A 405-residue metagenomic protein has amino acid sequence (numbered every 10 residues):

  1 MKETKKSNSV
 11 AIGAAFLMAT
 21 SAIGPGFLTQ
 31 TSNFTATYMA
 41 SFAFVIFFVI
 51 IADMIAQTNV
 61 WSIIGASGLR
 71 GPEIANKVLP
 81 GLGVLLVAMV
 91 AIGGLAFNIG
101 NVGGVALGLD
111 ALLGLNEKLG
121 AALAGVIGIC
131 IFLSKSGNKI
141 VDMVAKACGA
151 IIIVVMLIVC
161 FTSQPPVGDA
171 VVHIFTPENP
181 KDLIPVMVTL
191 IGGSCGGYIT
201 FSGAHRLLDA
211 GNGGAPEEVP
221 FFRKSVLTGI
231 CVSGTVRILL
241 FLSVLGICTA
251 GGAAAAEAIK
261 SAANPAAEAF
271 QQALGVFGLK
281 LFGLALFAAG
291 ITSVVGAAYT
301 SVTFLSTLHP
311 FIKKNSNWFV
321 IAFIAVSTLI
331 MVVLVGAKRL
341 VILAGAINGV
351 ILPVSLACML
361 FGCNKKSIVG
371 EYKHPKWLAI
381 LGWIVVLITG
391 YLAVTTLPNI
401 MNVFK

Functional and structural regions predicted by a protein language model:
M1-F27, V186-T189, G213-E217, F221 (+1 more regions): Membrane-interface "cap" regions at the ends of multi-pass membrane proteins
K2-S7, Y38-M39, A66-L95, A111-E117 (+3 more regions): Transmembrane-helix boundary/entry motifs in multi-pass membrane transporters
A15, V87-A88, A111-S134, A150-C160 (+2 more regions): Transmembrane alpha-helical segments of multi-pass small-molecule transport proteins
N33-T58, A75-K77, G81-G83, P185 (+1 more regions): Extracellular loop-to-transmembrane helix junctions
I55-A66, L208-D209, C231-P265: Extracellular/periplasmic helix-exit of transmembrane alpha-helices
A66, G83-G114, A121-G125, F287-T307 (+3 more regions): Hydrophobic transmembrane alpha-helices that form the core helical bundles of multi-pass secondary transporters
A124, S134-S163, N179, G345-L352 (+2 more regions): Membrane-interface loop-to-helix entry segments
A150-E178, M187-H205, C358-I368, L392-F404: Hydrophobic alpha-helical segments and their helix-loop junctions in multi-pass secondary transporters
